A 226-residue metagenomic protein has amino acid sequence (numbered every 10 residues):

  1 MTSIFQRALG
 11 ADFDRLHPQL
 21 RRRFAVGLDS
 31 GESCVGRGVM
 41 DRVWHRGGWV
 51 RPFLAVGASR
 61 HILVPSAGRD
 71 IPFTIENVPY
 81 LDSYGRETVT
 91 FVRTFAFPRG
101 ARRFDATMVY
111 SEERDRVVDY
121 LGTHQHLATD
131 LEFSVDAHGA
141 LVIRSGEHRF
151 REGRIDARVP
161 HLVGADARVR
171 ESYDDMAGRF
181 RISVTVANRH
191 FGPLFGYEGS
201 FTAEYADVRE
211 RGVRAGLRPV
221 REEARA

Functional and structural regions predicted by a protein language model:
T2-D175, R179-V184, Y197: Soluble ligand-binding/transfer domains with enclosed cavities or grooves
I182-A226: C-terminal structured interaction module
